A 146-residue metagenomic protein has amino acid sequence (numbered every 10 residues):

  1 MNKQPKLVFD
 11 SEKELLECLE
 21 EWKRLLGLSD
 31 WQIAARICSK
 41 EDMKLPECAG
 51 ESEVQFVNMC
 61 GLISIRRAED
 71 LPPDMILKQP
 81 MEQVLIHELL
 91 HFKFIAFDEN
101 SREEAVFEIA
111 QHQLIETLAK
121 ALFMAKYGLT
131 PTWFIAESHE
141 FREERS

Functional and structural regions predicted by a protein language model:
M1-F56, D74-M75: A metal-dependent hydrolase signature that marks the N-terminal structural subdomain at the beginning of catalytic folds
M1-K3, R142-S146: Short intrinsically disordered terminal tails
K40-Q79, F92-A96, E104-Q111, E140: Active-site scaffold of zinc-dependent metalloenzymes
P80-L89: Short alpha-helical catalytic segment bearing the HExxH-like zincin motif of zinc-dependent metalloproteases
H91-I95, A121-M124: Amphipathic alpha-helical interaction surfaces
S101-E140: Post-HExxH zinc-binding segment in Zn-dependent metallohydrolases
